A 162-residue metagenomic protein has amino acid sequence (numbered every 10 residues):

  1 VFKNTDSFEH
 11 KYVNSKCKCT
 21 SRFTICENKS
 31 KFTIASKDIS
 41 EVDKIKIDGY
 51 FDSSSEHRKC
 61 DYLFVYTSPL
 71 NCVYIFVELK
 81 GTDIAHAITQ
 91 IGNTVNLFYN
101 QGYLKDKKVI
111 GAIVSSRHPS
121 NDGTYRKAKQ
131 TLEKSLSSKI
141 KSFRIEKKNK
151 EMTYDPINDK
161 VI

Functional and structural regions predicted by a protein language model:
V1-D38: Solvent-exposed, charged helical/coil patches that constitute nucleic-acid or partner-interaction surfaces
F2, A112-I162: Domain-level recognition of nuclease-like catalytic cores that cleave nucleotide substrates
T24, S30-P69, H86: Active-site metal-binding core of divalent-cation-utilizing nuclease and nuclease-like domains
Y62-F64, V73-G81: Conserved catalytic cores of phosphodiester-cleaving nucleases, focusing on short active-site segments
L70-V77, K108-I110: Glycine-rich, often proline-containing surface loops adjacent to acidic residues and nearby aromatics that form
D83-I91, T124: Active-site-adjacent loop/helix micro-motif of nuclease/hydrolase catalytic cores
T94: An active-site-proximal "capping" alpha-helix that borders the catalytic cofactor pocket
L97-D106: Arginine/glycine-rich "motif VI" loop of SF2 helicases in the C-terminal RecA-like domain
